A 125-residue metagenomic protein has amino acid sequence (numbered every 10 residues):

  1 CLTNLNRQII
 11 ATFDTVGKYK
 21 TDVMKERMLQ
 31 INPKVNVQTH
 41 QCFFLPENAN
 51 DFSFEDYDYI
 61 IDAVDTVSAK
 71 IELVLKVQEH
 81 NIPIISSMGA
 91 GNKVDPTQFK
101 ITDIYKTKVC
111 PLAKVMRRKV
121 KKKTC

Functional and structural regions predicted by a protein language model:
C1-C125: Adenine nucleotide-associated cytosolic modules
